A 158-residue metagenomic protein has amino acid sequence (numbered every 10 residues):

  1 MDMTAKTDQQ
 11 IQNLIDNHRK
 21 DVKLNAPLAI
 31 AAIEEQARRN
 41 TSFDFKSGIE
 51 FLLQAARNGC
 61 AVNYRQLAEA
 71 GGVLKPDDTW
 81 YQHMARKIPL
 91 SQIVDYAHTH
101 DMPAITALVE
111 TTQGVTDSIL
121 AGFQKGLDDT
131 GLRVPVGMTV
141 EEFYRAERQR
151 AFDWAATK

Functional and structural regions predicted by a protein language model:
M1-R19: Short amphipathic alpha-helical heptad-repeat segments
D2-M3, I49-A55: Short, amphipathic alpha-helical "recognition" segments used to contact nucleic acids or chromatin
M3-K6, L24, F43, V62 (+1 more regions): Short coil/turn linker and secondary-structure boundary residues
H18-L28: Charged, low-complexity interaction regions
P27-R38: Short, Lys/Arg-enriched N-terminal segment that forms or immediately precedes the first helix of a structured domain
A37-R39, L53-K158: Nucleic acid-binding interface residues in structured DNA/RNA-binding domains, emphasizing the DNA-engaging scaffolds
T41-I49: Short, leucine-enriched amphipathic alpha-helices that occur as contiguous helical runs
